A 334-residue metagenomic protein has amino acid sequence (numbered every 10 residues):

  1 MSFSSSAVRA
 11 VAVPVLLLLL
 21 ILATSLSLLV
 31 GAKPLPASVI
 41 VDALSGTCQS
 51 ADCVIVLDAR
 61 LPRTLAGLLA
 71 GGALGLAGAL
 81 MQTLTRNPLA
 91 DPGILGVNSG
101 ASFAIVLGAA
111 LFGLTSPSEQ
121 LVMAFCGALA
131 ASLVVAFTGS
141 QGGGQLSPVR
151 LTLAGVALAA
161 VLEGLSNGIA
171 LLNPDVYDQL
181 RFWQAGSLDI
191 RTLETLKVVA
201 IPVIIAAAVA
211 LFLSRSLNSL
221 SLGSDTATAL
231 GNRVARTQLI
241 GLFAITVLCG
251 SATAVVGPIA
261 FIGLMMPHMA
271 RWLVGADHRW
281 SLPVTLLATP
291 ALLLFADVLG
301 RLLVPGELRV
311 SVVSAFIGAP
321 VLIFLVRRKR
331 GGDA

Functional and structural regions predicted by a protein language model:
M1-A334: Alpha-helical transmembrane segments in inner-membrane proteins
